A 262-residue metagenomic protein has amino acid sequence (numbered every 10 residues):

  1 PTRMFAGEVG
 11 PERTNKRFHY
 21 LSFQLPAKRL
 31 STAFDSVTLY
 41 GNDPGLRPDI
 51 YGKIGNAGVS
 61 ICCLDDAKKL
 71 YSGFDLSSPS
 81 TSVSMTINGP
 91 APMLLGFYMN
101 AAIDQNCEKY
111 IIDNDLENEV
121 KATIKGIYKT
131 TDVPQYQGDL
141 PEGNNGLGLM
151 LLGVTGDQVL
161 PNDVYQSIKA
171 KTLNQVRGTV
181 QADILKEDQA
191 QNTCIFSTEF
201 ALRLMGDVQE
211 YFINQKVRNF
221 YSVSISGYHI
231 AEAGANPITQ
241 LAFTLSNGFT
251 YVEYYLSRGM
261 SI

Functional and structural regions predicted by a protein language model:
P1-I262: Catalytic alpha/beta active-site cores
